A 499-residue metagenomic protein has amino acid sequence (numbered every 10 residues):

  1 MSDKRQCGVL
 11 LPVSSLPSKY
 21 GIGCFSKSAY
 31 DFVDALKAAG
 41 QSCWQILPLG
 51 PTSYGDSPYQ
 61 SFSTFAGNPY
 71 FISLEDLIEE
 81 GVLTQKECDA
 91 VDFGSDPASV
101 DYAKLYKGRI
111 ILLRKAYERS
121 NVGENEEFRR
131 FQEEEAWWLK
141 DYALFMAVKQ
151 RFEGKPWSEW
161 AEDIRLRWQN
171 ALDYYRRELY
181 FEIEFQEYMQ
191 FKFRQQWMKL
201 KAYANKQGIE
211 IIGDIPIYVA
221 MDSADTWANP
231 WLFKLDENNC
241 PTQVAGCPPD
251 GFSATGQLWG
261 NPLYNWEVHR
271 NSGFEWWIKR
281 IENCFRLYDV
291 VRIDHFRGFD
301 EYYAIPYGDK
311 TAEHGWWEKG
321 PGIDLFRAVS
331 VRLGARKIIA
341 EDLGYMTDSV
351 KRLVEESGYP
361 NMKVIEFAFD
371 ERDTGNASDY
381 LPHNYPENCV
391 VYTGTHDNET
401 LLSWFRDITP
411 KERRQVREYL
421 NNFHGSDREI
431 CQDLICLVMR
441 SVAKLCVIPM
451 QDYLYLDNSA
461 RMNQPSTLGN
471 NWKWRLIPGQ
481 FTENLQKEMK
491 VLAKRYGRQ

Functional and structural regions predicted by a protein language model:
M1-G40: Mature N-terminal, pre-catalytic/accessory segment of carbohydrate-active enzymes
S2-R5, P12, S18, D56-R194 (+3 more regions): Alpha-amylase-like alpha-glycosidases and glucanotransferases acting on alpha-linked glucans and related
K27-T52, L287-Y288, V438: Catalytic domains of carbohydrate-active enzymes, especially glycoside hydrolases
F32, L200, V350: Aromatic/hydrophobic pocket-lining residues that form π-stacking "cages" and hydrophobic walls in ligand
K37, W197-N205, S330, V354-E355: Surface-exposed amphipathic alpha-helices with a cationic face
A38, I164, A171, W474 (+2 more regions): Domain-scale activation on soluble regions of proteins
Q41-P48, E210-P216, L287-G298: Short acidic catalytic loops
Q186, Q190-V219: Conserved, well-ordered alpha-helix/loop/beta-strand core segments that scaffold catalytic motifs
